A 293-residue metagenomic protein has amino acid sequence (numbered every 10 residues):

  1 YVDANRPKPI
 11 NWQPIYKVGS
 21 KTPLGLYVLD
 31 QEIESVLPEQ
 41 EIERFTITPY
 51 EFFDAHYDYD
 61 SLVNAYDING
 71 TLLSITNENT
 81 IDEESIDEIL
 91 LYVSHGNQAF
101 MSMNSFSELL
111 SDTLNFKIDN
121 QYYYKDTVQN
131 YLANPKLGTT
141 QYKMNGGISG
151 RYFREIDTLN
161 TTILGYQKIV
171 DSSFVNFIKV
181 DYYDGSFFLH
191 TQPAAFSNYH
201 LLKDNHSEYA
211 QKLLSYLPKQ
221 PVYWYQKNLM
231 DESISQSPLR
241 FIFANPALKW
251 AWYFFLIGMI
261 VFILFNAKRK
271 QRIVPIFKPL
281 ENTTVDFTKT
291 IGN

Functional and structural regions predicted by a protein language model:
Y1-E41, F52-N69, L73-I81, S85-L90 (+2 more regions): Long alpha-helical segments found as membrane-embedded helices
T46-F52: Portal/gating segments that form or line small-molecule/metal binding sites
T71-I75, F100, F187-T191: Structural motif
S74-E78, S102-S105, Y225-N228: Structural motif
N77-E83, F106-S107, A195-S197: Short acidic, S/G/P-rich loop/turn micro-motifs used as interaction or catalytic elements
H95-N97, G185: A short helix->loop->beta-strand "cap" motif at the edges of active sites that frequently abuts
M101-F174: An acidic, glycine-rich "communication" segment
D157-P238: A glycine-centered loop/beta-turn motif at secondary-structure junctions
